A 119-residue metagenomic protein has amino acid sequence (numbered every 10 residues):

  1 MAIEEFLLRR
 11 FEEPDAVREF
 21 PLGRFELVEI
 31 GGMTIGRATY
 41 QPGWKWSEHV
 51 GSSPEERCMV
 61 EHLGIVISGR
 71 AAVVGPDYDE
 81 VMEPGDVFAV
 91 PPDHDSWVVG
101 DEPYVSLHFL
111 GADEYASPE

Functional and structural regions predicted by a protein language model:
M1-T39, S47: A short, N-terminal "cap"/entry segment at the start of jelly-roll beta-barrel domains of the cupin/DSBH fold
I30-M33, V66, P91, V99-D101: A short, compositionally biased micro-patch
M33, G51-S53, R57-D77: Glycine- and acidic-residue-biased ligand/ion/polar-headgroup-sensing regions
R37-R57: Conserved short histidine dyad/triad with adjacent acidic residue
A38, V90, H94-D95, G100-E119: A short hydrophobic beta-strand segment most commonly corresponding to one strand of the jelly-roll/cupin
A38-Y40, G64, F88: Conserved GNAT-family N-acetyltransferase fold
K45-W46, G69-V74, S96: Short beta-strand segments in beta-sandwich/barrel cores
G75-H94: Short acidic-glycine-tyrosine-enriched beta hairpin
